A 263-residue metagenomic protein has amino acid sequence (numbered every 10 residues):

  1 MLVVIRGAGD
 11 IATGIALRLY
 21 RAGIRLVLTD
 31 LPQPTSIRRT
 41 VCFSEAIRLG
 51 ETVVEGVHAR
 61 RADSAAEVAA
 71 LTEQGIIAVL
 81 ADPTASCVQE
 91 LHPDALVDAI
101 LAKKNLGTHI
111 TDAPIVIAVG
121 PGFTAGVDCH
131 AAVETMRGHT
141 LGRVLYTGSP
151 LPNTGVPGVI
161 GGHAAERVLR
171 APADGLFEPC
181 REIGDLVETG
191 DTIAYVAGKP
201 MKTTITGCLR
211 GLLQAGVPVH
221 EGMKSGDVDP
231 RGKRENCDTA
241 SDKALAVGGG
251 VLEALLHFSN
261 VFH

Functional and structural regions predicted by a protein language model:
M1-H263: Well-ordered secondary-structure scaffolds
